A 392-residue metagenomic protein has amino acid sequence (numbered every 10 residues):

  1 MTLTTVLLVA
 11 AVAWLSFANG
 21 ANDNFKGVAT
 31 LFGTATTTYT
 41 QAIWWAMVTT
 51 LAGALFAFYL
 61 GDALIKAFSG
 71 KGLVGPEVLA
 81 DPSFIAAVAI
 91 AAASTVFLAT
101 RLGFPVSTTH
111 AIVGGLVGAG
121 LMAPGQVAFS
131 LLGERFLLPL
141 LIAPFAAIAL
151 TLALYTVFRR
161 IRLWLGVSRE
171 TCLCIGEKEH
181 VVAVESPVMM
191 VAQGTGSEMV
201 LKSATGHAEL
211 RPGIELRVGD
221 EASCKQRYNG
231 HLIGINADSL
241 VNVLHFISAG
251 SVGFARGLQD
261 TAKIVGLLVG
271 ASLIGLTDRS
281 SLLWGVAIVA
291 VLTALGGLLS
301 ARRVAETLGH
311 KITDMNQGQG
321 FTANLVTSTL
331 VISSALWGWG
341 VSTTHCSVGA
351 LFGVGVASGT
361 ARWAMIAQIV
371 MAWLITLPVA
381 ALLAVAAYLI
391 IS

Functional and structural regions predicted by a protein language model:
M1-V6, V74-A80, M122-R135, G270-W284 (+2 more regions): Helix-coil boundary and interhelical linker segments in multi-pass alpha-helical membrane proteins
L8-L15, W45-G53, A57, G61 (+22 more regions): Alpha-helical transmembrane segments in multi-pass membrane proteins
A21-V28, T36, L102-G114, Q259-L267 (+2 more regions): Short, non-helical or kinked segments that cap or interrupt transmembrane helices
T30-Y39, V113-V127, L267-D278, V348-T360: Interfacial segments of multi-pass membrane proteins
A35-V48, R135, D278-L283, Q317-T322 (+1 more regions): Membrane-interface alpha-helices at helix entry/exit sites of multi-pass transporters
R101-F104, G309-T343, G359, I369-W373: Hydrophobic alpha-helical bundle architecture
R159-S248: Intrinsically disordered, low-complexity non-transmembrane regions of multi-pass membrane transporters
S248-A323: Transmembrane helical segments that form the transport core of multi-pass membrane transport proteins
